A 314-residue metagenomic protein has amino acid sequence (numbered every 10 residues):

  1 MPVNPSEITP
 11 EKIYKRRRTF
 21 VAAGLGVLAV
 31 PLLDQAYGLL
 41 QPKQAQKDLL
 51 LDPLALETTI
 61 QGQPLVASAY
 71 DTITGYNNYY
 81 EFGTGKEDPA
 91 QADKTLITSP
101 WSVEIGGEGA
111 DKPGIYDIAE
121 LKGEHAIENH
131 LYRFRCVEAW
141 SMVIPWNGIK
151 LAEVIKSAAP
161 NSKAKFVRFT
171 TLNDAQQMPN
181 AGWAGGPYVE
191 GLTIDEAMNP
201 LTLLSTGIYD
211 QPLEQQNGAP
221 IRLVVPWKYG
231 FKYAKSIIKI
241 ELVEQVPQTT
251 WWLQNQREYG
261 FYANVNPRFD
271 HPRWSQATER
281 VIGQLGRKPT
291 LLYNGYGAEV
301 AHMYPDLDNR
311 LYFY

Functional and structural regions predicted by a protein language model:
M1-K15, G26-V30: N-terminal secretory signal peptides
Y14, L25-G26, Y37, Y76 (+1 more regions): A broad "ordered helical/assembly scaffold" signature
T19-Q41, L223: N-terminal export signals
A45-Y314: Structured, non-membrane catalytic/scaffold regions adjacent to prosthetic-group chemistry
